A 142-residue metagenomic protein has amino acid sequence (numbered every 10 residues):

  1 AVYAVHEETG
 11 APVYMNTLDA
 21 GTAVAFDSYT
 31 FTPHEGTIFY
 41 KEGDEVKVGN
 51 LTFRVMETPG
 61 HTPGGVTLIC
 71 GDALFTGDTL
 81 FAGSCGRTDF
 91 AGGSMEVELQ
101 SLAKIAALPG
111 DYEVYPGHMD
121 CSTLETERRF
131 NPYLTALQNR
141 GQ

Functional and structural regions predicted by a protein language model:
A1-K47, R129-L137: Active-site HxH/HxHxD metal-binding segment of metal-dependent hydrolases
T22-E35, T52-E57, T62-G141: Metallo-beta-lactamase
